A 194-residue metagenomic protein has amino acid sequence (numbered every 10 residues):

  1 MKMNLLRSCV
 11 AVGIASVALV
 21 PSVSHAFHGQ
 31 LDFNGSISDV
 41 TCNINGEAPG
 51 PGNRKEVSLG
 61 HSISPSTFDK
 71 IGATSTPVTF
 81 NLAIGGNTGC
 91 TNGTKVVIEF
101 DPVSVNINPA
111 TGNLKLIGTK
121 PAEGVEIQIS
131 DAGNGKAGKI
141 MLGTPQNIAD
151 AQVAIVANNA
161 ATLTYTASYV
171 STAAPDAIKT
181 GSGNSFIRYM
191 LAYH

Functional and structural regions predicted by a protein language model:
K2-R7, V20-H194: Mature extracellular/passenger domains of Gram-negative fimbrial/pilin and adhesin proteins
A11-L19: Bacterial N-terminal signal peptides
